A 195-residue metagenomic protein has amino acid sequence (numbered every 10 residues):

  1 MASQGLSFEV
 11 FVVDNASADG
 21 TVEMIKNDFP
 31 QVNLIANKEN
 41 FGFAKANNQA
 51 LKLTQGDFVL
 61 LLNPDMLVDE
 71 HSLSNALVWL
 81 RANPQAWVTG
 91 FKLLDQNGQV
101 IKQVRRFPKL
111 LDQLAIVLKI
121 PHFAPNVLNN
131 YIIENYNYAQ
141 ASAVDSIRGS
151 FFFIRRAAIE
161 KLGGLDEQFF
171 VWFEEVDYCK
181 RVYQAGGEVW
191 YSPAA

Functional and structural regions predicted by a protein language model:
M1-S7: Short, acidic, metal-binding catalytic loop of nucleotide-sugar glycosyltransferases
L6, D14-E23, E39: A conserved acidic beta->alpha catalytic loop
A36-T54, N75: Glycine-rich, basic loop-to-helix element that forms the pyrophosphate-binding segment of sugar-nucleotide handling
F41, D65-L67, F169: Acidic metal-phosphate-binding loop of nucleotide-sugar-dependent transferases
V59: Short aromatic/hydrophobic "clamp" motif used to bind/position activated sugar donors
L67-V104: Conserved donor NDP-sugar-binding/catalytic core segment of glycosyltransferases
P108-V144: Short, flexible, basic/aromatic active-site loop/helix in glycosyltransferases
N137-A139, A143-A195: A short, conserved alpha-helix in the catalytic core of glycosyltransferases
